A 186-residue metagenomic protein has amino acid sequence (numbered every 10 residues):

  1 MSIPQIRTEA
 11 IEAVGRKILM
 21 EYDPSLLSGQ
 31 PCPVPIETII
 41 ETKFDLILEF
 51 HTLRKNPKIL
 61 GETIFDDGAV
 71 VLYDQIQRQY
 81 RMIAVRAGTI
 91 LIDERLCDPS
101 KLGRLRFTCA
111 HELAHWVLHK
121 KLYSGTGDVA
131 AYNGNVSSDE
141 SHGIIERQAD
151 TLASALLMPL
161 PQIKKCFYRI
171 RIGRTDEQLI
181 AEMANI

Functional and structural regions predicted by a protein language model:
M1-I186: Active-site hotspot residues in diverse enzymes, especially metal/ion-binding acidic/histidine motifs
